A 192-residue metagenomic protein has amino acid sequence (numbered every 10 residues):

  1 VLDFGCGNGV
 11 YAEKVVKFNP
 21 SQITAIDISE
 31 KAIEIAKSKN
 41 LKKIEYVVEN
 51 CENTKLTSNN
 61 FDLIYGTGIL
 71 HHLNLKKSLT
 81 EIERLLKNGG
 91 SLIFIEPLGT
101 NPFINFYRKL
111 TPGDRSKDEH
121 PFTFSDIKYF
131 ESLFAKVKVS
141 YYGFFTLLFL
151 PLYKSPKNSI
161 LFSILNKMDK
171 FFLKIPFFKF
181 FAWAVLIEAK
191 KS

Functional and structural regions predicted by a protein language model:
V1-G5: Conserved class I S-adenosyl-L-methionine
N8-N53: Class I SAM-dependent methyltransferase SAM/SAH-binding core
Y65: A conserved beta-strand element that flanks and buttresses the S-adenosyl-L-methionine
K77-N88: A short glycine-rich, Lys/Arg-flanked "PGG" loop and its adjoining helix->strand segment in the class I
G90-E96: Conserved beta-strand signature within the Rossmann-like core of class I S-adenosyl-L-methionine
G99-S116: Short, glycine-/aromatic-enriched active-site segment of Class I SAM-dependent methyltransferases
E119-A135: Short alpha-helix
Y141-S192: A C-terminal cap/extension of S-adenosyl-L-methionine-dependent methyltransferases that defines the acceptor-substrate
